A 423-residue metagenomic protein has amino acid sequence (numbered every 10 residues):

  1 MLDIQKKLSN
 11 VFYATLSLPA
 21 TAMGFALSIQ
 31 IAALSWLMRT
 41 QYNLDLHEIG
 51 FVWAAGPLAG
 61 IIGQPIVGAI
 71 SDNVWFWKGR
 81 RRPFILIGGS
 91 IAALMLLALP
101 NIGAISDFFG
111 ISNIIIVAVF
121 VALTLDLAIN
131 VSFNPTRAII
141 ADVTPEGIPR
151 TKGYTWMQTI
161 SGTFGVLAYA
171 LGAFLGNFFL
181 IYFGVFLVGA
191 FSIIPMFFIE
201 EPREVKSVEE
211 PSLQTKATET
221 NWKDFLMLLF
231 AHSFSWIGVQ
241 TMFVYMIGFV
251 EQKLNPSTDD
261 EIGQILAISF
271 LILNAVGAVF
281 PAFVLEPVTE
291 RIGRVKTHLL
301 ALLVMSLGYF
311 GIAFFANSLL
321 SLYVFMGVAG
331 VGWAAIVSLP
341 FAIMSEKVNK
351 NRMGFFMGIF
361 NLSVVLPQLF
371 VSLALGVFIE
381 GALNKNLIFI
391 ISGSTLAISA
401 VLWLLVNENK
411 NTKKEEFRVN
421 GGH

Functional and structural regions predicted by a protein language model:
L2-P57, M227, A231, S235-P256: Helix-loop boundary and gating motifs at the non-cytosolic
L46-H47, G147-W156, G263, V348-F360: Loop-to-transmembrane helix entry/capping segments in MFS-fold secondary transporters and related SLC/MFSD carriers
G60, T151-A173, N361-S372: Glycine-rich segments within core transmembrane alpha-helices of 12-TM secondary carriers
G63-K78, F280-R294, I379: Helix-to-loop junctions at the C-terminal end of transmembrane segments in multipass secondary transporters
R80-R82, A173-V188, V377-A397: A membrane-interface helix-boundary motif in multi-pass transporters
L86-I111, V304-N317: C-terminal ends and interior cores of transmembrane alpha-helices in multi-pass membrane transporters/permeases
V131-T144, A335-N349: Intracellular juxtamembrane helix-capping segments at the cytosolic ends of symmetry-related transmembrane helices
K296-V337: C-terminal transmembrane helical hairpin of 12-TM major facilitator-type secondary transporters
